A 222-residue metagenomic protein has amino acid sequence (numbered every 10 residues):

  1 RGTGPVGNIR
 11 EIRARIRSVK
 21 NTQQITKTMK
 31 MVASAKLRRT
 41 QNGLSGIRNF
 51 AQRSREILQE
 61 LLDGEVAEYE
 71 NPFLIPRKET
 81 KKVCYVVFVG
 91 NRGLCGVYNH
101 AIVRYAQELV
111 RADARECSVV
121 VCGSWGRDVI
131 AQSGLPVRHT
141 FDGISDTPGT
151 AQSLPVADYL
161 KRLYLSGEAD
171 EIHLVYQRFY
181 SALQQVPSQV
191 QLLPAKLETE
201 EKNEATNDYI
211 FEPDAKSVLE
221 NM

Functional and structural regions predicted by a protein language model:
R1-M222: C-terminal beta-strand-loop-alpha-helix "lid" module of Rossmann-like NAD(P)-dependent dehydrogenases
